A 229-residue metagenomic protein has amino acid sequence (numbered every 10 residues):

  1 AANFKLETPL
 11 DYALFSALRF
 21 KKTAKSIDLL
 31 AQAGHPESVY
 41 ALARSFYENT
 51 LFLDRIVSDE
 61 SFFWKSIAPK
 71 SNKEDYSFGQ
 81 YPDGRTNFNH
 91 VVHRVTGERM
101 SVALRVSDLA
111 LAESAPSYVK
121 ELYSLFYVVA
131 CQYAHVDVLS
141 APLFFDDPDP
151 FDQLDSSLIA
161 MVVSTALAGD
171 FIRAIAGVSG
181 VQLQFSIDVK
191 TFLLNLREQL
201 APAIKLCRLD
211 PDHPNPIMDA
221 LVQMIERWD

Functional and structural regions predicted by a protein language model:
A1-N49, L53, S58-D229: A cross-kingdom marker of C-terminal helix-rich interaction/assembly modules
